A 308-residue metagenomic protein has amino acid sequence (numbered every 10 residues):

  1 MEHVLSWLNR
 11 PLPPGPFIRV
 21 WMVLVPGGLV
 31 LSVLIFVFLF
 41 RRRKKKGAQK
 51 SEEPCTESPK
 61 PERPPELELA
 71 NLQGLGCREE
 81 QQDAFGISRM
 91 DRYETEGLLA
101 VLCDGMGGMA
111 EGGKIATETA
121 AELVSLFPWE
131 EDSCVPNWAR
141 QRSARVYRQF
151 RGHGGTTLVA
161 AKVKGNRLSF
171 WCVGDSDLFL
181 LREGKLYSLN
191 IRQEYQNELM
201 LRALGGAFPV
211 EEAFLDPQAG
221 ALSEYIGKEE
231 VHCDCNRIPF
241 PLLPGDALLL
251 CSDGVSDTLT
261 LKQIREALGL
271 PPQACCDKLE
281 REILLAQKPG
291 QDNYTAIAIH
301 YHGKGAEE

Functional and structural regions predicted by a protein language model:
M1-E308: PP2C/PPM-type serine/threonine phosphatase catalytic domain
